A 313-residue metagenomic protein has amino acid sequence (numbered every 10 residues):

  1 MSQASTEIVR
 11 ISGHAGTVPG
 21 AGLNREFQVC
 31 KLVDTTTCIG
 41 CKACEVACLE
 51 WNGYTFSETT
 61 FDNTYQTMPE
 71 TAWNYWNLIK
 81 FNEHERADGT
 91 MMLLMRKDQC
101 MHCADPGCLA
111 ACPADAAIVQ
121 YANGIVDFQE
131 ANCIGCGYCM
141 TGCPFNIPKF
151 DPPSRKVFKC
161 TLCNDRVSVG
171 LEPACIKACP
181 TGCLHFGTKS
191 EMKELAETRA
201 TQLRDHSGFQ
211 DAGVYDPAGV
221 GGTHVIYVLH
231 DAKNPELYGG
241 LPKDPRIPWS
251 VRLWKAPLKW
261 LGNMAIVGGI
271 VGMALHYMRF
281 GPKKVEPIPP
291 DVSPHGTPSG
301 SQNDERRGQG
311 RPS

Functional and structural regions predicted by a protein language model:
M1-S313: Non-ligating segments of multi-cofactor redox enzymes
